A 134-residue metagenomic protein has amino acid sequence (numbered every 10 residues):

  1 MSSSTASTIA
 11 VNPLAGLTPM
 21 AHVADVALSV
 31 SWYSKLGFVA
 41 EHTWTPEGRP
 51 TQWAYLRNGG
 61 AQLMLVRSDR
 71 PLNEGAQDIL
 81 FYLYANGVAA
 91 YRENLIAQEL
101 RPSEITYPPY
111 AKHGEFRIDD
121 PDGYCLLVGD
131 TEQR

Functional and structural regions predicted by a protein language model:
S2-N12, W44, E93-R134: Vicinal oxygen chelate
T8-I9, R70-L72: Short, flexible, solvent-exposed loop/turn segments with mixed acidic/basic and small polar residues
V11-L14, M20-Q62: Core segments of cupin and vicinal oxygen chelate
A15-A24, W53-R57, L72-A97, G114-D122: Vicinal oxygen chelate
P46-G48, P71-N73, P108-Y110: A short beta-turn/loop motif at secondary-structure boundaries
Q62-L63, D69-P71, R101, R134: Active-site/binding-pocket entry motifs
